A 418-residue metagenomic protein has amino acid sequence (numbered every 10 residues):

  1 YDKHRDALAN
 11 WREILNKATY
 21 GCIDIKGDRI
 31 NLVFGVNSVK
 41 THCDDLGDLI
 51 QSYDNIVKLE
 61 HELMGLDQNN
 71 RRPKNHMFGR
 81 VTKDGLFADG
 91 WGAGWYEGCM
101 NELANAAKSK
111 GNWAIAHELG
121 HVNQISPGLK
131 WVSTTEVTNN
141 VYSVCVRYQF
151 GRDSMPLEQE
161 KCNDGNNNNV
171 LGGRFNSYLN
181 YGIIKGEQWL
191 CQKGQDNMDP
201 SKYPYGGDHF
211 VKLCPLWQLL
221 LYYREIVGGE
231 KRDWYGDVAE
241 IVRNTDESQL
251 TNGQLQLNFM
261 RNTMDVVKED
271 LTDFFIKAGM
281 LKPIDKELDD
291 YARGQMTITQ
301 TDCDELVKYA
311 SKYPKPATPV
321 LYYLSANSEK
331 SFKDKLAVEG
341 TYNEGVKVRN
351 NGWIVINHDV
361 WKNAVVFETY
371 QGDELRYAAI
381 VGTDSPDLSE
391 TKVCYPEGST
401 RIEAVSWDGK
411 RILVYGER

Functional and structural regions predicted by a protein language model:
Y1-Y20, Y415-E417: Exposed low-complexity, polar/acidic, P/S/T/G-rich flexible segments that act as propeptides, protease-susceptible
N10-I14, A18-R224: Catalytic cores of extracellular degradative/oxidative enzymes
C43-L59, E225-D237, A292-I298, A379-T391 (+1 more regions): A signal for specific C-terminal beta-sheet/loop modules enriched in small/flexible residues with GP/PG/PP motifs
G65, R80, G85-G94, K231 (+4 more regions): Glycine-centered flexibility motif
N75-D84, I241-V242, Q295-C303: Amphipathic alpha-helical surface "interface" segments used for docking/oligomerization or membrane association within
N169-E287: Active-site-proximal alpha-helical
T251-E417: Beta/coil-rich, acidic/histidine-enriched accessory regions frequently appended to metallopeptidases
